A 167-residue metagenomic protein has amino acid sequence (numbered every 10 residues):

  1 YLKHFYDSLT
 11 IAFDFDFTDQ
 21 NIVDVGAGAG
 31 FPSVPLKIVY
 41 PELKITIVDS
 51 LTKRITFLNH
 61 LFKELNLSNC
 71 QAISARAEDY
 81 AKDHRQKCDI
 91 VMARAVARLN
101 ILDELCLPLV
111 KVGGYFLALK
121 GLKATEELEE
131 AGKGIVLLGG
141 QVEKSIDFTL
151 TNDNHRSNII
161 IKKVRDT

Functional and structural regions predicted by a protein language model:
Y1-L2: N-terminal beta-alpha supersecondary unit
Y6-A95, D103-E104: Conserved SAM/SAH cofactor-binding pocket of Class I
V110-V112: Helix-to-beta-strand junctions that scaffold the AdoMet/dcAdoMet cofactor pocket in Class I SAM-dependent enzymes
F116-L117: A short hydrophobic/small-residue beta-strand
K123-T167: Active-site capping/gating segments
